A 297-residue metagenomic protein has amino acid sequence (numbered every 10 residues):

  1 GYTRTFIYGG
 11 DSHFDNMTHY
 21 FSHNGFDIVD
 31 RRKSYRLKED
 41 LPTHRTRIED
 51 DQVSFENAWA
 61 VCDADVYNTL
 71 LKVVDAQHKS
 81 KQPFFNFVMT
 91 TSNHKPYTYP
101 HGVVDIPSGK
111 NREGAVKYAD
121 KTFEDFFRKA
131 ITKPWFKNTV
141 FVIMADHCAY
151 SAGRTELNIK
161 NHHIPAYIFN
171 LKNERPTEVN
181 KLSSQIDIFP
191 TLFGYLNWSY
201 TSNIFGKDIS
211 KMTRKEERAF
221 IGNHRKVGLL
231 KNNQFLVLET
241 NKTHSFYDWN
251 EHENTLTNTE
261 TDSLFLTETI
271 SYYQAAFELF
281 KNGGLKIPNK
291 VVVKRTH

Functional and structural regions predicted by a protein language model:
G1-H297: Solvent-exposed soluble domains appended to multi-pass membrane proteins
